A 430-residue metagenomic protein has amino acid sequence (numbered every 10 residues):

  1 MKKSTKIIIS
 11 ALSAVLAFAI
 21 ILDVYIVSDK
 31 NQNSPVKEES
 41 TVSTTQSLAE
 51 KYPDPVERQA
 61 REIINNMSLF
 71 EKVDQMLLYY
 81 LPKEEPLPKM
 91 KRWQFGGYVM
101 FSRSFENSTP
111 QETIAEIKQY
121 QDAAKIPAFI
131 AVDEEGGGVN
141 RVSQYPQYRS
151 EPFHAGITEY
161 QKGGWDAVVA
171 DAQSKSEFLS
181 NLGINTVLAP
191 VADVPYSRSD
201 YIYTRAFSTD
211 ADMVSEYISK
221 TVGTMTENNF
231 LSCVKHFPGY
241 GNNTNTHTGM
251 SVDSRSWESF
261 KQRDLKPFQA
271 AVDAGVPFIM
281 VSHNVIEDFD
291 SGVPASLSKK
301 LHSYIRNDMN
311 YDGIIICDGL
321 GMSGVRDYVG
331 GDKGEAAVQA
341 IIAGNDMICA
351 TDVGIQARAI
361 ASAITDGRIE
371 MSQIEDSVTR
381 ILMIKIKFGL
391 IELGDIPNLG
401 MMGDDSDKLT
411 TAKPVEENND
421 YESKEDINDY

Functional and structural regions predicted by a protein language model:
S4-N31, P35-I130, E134-Q144, A412-E417 (+2 more regions): N-terminal hydrophobic targeting/anchoring segments and the immediately downstream early-domain regions of hydrolases
E57-D74, L78, S219-K220, T226-N245 (+3 more regions): Mobile, glycine- and charge-enriched loop segments and immediately flanking short secondary-structure elements within
E62, A115-Q119, S174-E177, D212-T224 (+8 more regions): Alpha-helical scaffolding segments of alpha/beta enzyme cores, especially the outer helices of TIM-barrel or partial
V73-Q75, G96, K125-I130, I184-N185 (+4 more regions): Short, well-ordered coil/turn segments that N-cap beta-strands
K91-V214, H236, G241-S254, S282-S296 (+2 more regions): Enzymes and membrane/adaptor proteins characterized by extended Gly/Ser/Thr/Asp/Glu-rich, aromatic-dotted
V252-L265: Extracellular glycoside hydrolase catalytic/binding regions
Q262-S303: Flexible, glycine-rich surface segments
F278-V281, V285-D290, Y304-Y430: Active-site or pore-adjacent capping/gating segments
